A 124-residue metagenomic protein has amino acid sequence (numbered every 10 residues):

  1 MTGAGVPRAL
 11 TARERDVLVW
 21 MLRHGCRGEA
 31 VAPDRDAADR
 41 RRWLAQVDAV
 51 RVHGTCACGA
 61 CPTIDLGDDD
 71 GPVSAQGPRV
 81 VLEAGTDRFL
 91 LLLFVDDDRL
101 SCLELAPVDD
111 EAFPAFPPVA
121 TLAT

Functional and structural regions predicted by a protein language model:
M1-V81, L100, A115-T124: N-terminal domain-onset segments
L82-T124: Short, compact, well-ordered microdomains
